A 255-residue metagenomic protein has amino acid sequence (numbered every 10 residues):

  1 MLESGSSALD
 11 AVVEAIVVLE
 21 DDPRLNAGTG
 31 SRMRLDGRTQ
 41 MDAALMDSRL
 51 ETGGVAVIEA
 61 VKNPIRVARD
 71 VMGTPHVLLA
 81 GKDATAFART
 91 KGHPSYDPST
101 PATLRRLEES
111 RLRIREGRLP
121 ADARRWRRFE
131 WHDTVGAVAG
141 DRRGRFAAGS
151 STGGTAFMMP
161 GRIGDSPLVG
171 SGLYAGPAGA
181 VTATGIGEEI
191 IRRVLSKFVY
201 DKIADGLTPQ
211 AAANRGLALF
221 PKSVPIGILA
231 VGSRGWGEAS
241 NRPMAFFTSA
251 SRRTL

Functional and structural regions predicted by a protein language model:
M1-L255: Alpha/propeptide regions of enzymes that mature by internal proteolysis
